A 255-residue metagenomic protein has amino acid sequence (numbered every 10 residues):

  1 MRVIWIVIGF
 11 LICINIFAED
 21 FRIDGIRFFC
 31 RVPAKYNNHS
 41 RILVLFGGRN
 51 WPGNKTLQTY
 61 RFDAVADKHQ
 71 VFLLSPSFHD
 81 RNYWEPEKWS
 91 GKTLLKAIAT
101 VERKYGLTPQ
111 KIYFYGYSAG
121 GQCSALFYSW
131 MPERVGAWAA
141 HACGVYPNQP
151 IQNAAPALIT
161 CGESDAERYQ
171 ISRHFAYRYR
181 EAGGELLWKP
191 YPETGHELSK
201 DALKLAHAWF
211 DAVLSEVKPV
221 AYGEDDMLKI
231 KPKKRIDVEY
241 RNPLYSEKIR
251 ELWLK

Functional and structural regions predicted by a protein language model:
F17-Y36: N-terminal cap/lid segment of alpha/beta-hydrolase-fold proteins
A34-H39, Y83-A119: Gly/Ser-rich "nucleophile elbow"/oxyanion-hole loop immediately N-terminal to the catalytic nucleophile in hydrolases
H39-R49: Short beta-strand element of the alpha/beta-hydrolase
K55-L74: Short amphipathic alpha-helix adjacent to the substrate-entry channel of hydrolases
R103-K104, Q110-A154: Primarily recognizes the serine-hydrolase "nucleophile elbow" in alpha/beta-hydrolase and SGNH/GDSL folds
L158-C161: Short beta-strand/loop motif that positions the catalytic acidic residue of the alpha/beta-hydrolase fold
A166-S172: Conserved alpha/beta-hydrolase "acid-adjacent" motif
E181-E185, E193-K255: Alpha/beta-hydrolase-fold serine-hydrolase catalytic core, especially in secreted/extracellular enzymes
